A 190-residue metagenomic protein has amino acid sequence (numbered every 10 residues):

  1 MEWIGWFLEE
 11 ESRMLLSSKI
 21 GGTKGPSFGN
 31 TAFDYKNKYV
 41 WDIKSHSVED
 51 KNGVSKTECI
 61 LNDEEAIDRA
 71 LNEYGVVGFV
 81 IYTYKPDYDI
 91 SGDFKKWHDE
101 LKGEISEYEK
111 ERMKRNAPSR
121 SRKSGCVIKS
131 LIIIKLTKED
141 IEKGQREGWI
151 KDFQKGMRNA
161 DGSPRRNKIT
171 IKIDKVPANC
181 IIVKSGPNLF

Functional and structural regions predicted by a protein language model:
M1-T31, K36, K44-F190: Nucleic-acid endonuclease domains
